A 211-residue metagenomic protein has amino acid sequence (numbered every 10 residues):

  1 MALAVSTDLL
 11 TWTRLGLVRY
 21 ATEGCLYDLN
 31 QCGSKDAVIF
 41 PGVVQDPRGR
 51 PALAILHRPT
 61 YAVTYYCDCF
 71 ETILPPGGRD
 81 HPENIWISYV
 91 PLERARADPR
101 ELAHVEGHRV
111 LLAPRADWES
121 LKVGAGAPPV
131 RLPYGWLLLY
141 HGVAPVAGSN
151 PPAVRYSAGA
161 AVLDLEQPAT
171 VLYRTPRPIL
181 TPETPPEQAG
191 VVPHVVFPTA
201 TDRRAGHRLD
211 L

Functional and structural regions predicted by a protein language model:
M1-S34, G42-L121, V130-V192, R204-L211: Beta-rich carbohydrate-recognition and catalytic domains
A37-F40, A125-P128, F197-A200: Beta-propeller and closely related beta-sheet repeat lectin domains
